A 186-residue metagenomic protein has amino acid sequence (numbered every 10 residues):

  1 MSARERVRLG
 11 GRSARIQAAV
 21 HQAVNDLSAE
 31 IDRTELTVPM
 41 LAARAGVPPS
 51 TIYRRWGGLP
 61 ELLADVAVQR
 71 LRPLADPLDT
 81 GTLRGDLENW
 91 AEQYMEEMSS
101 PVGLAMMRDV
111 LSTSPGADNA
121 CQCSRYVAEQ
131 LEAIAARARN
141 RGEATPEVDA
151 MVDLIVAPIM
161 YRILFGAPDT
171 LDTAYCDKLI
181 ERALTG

Functional and structural regions predicted by a protein language model:
M1-R44: Basic, helix-initiating cap at the start of DNA-binding domains
S2-R4, E96, E129-N140, P158 (+1 more regions): C-terminal peripheral helix-coil segments that are non-catalytic and often amphipathic
E30-R33, Y53-L63: HTH DNA-binding helix-turn interface
V38, A67-L74: Short, basic, alpha-helical segments at the C-terminal edge of helix-turn-helix-like DNA-binding modules
P48-P49: Short coil turns linking two alpha-helices in DNA-binding domains
E61-A67, M98-D118: Amphipathic alpha-helical segments used for helix-helix packing
A75-L104: Hydrophobic alpha-helical connector segments
E96-E97, P115-R141, D149-A150: Amphipathic alpha-helical packing segments from all-alpha helical-bundle domains
